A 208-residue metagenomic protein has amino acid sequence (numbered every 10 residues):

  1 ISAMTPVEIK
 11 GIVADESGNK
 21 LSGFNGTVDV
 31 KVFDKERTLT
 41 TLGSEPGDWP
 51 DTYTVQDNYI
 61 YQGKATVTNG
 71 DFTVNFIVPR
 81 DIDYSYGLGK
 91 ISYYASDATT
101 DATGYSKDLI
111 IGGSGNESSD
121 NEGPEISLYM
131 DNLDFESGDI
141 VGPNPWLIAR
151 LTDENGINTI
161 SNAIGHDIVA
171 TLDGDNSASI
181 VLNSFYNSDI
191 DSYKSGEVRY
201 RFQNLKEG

Functional and structural regions predicted by a protein language model:
I1-E8, I12-N19, G112-W146, T152: Short, compositionally biased P/S/T/A/G/V-rich stretches that sit at domain boundaries
K20-D29: Short, ordered, surface-exposed loop/turn motifs in non-cytosolic proteins
D29-S114, S127-M130, D134, I148-G208: Long, low-complexity serine/threonine/glycine- and acidic-rich segments characteristic of extracellular
